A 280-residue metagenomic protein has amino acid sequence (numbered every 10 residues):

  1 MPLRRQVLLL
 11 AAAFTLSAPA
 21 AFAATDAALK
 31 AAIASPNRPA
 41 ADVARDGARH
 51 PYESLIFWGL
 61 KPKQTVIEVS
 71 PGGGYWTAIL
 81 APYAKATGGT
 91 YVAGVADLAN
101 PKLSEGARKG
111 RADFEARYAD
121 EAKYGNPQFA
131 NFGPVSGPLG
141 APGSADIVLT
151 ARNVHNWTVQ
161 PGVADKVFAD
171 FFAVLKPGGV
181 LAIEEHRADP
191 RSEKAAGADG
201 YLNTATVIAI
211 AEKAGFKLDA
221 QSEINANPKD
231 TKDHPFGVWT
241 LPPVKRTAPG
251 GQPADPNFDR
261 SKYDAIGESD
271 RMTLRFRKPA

Functional and structural regions predicted by a protein language model:
K61-G72: Conserved class I S-adenosyl-L-methionine
K63, A86-G88, L175-L181: Short glycine-dipeptide loop
K85, V163-P177: A short glycine-rich, Lys/Arg-flanked "PGG" loop and its adjoining helix->strand segment in the class I
V92-A93, G178-R187: Conserved beta-strand signature within the Rossmann-like core of class I S-adenosyl-L-methionine
S104-G137: S-adenosyl-L-methionine
G137-L149: A short acidic, Gly/Pro-enriched loop at the edge of an enzyme's catalytic core that lines a small-molecule cofactor
K194-Q221: Conserved Class I S-adenosyl-L-methionine
N257-A280: C-terminal lobe and adjacent flexible extensions of AdoMet/dcAdoMet transferase-like proteins
